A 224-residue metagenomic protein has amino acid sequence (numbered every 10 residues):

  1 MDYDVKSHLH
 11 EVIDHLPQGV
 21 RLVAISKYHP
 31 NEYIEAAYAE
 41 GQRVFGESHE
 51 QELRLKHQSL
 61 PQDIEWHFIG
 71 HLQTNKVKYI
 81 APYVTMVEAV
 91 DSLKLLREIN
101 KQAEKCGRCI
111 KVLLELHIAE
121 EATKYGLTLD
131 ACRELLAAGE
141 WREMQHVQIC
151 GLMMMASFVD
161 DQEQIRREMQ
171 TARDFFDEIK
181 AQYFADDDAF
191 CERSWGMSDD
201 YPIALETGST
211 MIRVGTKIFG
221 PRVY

Functional and structural regions predicted by a protein language model:
M1-D199, L205-T207, F219: Conserved alpha/beta-domain cores
S209-Y224: Gly/Pro- and small hydrophobic-enriched strand-loop and loop-to-helix capping segments that sit at the rims
